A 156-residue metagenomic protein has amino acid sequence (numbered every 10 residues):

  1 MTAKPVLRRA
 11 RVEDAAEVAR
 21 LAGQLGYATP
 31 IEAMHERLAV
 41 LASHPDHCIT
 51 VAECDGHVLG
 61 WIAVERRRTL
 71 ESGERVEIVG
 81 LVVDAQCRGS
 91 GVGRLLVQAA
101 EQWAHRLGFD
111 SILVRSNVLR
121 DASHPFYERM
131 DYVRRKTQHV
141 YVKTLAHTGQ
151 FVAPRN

Functional and structural regions predicted by a protein language model:
M1-E13, H147-N156: Conserved N-terminal entry element of GNAT/NAT acetyltransferase domains
R9-E74, V79, D84, V97 (+2 more regions): Acetyl-CoA-dependent GNAT
D14, P45, G80-V82, Q86-C87 (+4 more regions): Conserved functional loop/turn residues at catalytic and ligand-binding sites
L38, A42-S43, I49-V51, R94 (+2 more regions): Accessory recognition modules or surfaces
V83, G89-Q102, P125, R129: Conserved acetyl-CoA-binding loop-helix of GNAT-fold acetyltransferases
R94, R106, V118-T137, K143: Conserved active-site alpha-helix within GNAT-family acetyltransferase domains
V97, A104-S116: Conserved GNAT acetyl-CoA-binding A-motif
